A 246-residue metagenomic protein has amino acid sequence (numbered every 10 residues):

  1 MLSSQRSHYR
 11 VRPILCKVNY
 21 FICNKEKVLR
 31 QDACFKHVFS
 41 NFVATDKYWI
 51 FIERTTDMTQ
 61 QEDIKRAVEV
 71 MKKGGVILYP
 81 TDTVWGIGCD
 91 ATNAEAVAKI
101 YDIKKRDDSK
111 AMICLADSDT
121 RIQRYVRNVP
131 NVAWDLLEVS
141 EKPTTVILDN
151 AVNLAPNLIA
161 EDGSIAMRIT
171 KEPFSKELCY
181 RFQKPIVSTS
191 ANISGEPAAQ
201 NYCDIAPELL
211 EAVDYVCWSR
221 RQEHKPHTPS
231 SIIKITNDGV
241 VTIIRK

Functional and structural regions predicted by a protein language model:
R6, R10-R12, R30, R54: Basic polycationic patches enriched in arginine
P13, F21-C23, W49-F51: Generic short N-terminal amphipathic or hydrophobic helices
K27-V28, A33, I50: Polybasic, lysine-rich low-complexity intrinsically disordered segments
F51-K246: Active-site-adjacent structural elements in enzyme catalytic cores
